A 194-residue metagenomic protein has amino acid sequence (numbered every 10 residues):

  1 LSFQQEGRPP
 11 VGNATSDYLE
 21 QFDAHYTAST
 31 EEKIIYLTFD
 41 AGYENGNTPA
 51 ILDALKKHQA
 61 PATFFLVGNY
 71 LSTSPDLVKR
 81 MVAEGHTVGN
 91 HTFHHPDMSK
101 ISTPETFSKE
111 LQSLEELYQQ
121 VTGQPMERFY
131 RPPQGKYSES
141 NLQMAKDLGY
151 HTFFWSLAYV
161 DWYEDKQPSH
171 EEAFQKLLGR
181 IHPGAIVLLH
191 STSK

Functional and structural regions predicted by a protein language model:
L1-E6: Bacterial Sec-dependent signal peptides at the C-terminal "C-region" and cleavage site
G7-S102, E110-Q119, Q124-E127: Active-site beta->alpha N-cap acidic-glycine motif
N47, P96-T122, K136-P183: Alpha-helical scaffold elements lining the catalytic groove of polysaccharide deacetylases
F129, I186: Short, Asp-centered acidic motifs that coordinate Mg2+ and/or phosphate in catalytic or ligand-binding sites
S193-K194: Terminal, low-complexity interaction segments
